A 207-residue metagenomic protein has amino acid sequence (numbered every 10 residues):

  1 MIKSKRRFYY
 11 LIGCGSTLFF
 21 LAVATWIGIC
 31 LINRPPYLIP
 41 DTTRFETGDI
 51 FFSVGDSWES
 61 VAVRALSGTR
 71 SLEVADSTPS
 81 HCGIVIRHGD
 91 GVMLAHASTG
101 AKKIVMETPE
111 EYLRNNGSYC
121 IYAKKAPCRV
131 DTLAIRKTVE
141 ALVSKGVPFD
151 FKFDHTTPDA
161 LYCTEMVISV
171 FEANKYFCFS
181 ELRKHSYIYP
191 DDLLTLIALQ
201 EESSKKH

Functional and structural regions predicted by a protein language model:
M1-A24: N-terminal Sec-pathway targeting helices
F20-P36: Membrane-interface motif at the C-terminal end of an N-terminal transmembrane signal
W26, C30, F151-H207: Activation targets extended, charge/polar-rich intrinsically disordered C-terminal tails
P36-R44, V74-S77: Short, surface-exposed secondary-structure edge patches
S53-K124, P148-L161: Glycine-rich catalytic cores of cysteine/serine-nucleophile enzymes that process amide/ester linkages in cell-envelope
T78, A134-T138, Y162-S169: Extracytoplasmic/secreted proteins, especially bacterial periplasmic and envelope-associated proteins
L113-S118, A126-V147: A structural motif
